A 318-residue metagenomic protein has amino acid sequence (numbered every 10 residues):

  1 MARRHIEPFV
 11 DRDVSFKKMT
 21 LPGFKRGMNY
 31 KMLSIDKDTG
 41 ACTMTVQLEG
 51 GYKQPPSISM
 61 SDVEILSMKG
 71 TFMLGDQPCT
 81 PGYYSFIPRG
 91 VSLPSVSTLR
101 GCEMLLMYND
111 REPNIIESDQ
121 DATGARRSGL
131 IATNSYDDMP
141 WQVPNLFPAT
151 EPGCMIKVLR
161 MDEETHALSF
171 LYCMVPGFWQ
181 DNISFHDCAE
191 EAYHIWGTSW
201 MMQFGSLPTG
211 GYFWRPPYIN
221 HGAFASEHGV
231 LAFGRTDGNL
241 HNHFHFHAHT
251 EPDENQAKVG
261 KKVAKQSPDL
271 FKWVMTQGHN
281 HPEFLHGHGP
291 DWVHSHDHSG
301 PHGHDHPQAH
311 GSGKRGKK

Functional and structural regions predicted by a protein language model:
M1-D38, N114-H166, V259-S295, K317: A short, N-terminal "cap"/entry segment at the start of jelly-roll beta-barrel domains of the cupin/DSBH fold
F24-S59, M73, Q77-P81, P88 (+5 more regions): Conserved short histidine dyad/triad with adjacent acidic residue
M28, P78-C79, R89-S118, C188 (+2 more regions): Ligand-binding loop in jelly-roll beta-barrel domains
I65: Structured binding elements
K69-G70, W196-T198: Glycine-centered positions in the ABC transporter ATPase nucleotide-binding domain
I87, R215-P216, V259, G313: C-terminal and inter-domain tail/linker signature
H288-K318: Long, low-complexity, intrinsically disordered segments
